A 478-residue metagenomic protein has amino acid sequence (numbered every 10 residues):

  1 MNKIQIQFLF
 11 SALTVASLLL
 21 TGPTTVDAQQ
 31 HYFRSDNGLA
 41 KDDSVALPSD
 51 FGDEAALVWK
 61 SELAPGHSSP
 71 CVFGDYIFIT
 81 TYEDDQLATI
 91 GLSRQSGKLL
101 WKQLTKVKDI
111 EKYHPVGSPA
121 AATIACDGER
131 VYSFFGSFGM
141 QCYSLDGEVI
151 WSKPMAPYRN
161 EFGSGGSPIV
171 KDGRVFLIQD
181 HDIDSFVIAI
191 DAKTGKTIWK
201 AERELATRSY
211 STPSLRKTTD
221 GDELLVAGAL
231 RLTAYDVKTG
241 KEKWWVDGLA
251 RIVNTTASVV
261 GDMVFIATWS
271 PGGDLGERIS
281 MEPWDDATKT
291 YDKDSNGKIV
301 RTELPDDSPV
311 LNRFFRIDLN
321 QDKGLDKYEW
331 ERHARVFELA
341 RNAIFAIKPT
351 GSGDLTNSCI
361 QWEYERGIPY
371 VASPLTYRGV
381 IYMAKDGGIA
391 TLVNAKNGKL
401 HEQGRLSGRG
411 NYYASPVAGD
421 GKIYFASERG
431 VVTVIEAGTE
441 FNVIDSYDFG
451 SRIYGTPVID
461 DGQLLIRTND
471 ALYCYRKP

Functional and structural regions predicted by a protein language model:
M1-I6: N-terminal secretory signal peptides that target proteins for export/translocation
Q7-L9, K60: Compositionally biased, intrinsically disordered low-complexity segments enriched in polar/proline residues
F10-T21: Bacterial N-terminal signal peptides
T24-P478: Noncatalytic, solvent-exposed loop/strand surfaces of beta-propeller-type extracellular/periplasmic domains
